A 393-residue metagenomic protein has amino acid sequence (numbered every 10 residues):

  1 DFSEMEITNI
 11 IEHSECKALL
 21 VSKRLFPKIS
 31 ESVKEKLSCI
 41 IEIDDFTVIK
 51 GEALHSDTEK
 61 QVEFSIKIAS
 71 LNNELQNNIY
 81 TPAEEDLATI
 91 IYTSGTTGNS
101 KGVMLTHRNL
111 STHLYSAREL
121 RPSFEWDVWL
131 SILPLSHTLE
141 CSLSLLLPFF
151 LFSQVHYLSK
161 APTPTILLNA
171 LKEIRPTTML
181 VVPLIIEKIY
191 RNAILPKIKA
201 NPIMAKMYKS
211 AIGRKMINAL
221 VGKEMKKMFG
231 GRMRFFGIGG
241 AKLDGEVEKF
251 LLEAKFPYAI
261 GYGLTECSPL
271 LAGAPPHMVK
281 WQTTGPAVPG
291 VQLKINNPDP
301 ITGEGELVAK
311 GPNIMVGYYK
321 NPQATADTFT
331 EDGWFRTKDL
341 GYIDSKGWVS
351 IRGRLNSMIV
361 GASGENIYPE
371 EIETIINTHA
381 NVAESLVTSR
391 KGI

Functional and structural regions predicted by a protein language model:
D1-F64: Structural core segment of the AMP-binding/adenylate-forming
D1-N9, K23-F26, S153-E173, I367-I372: ATP-dependent adenylate-forming carboxylate-activation enzymes
F2, T8-I11, K17-V21, G311 (+2 more regions): AMP-binding/adenylate-forming catalytic core of the ANL superfamily
E42, Q61-Y92, N99, P122-V128: Conserved pre-ATP/AMP-binding loop-to-beta segment of ANL
A88-L114: Conserved AMP-binding A3 loop
S111-V128, L135-K223, R232: Conserved AMP-binding/adenylation subdomain of ANL enzymes
T177-L180, I189-V279, A383: Gly/Ser/Thr-rich phosphate-binding loop
A287, V291-K294, P300-G361: Conserved ATP-binding/catalytic segment of the ANL
